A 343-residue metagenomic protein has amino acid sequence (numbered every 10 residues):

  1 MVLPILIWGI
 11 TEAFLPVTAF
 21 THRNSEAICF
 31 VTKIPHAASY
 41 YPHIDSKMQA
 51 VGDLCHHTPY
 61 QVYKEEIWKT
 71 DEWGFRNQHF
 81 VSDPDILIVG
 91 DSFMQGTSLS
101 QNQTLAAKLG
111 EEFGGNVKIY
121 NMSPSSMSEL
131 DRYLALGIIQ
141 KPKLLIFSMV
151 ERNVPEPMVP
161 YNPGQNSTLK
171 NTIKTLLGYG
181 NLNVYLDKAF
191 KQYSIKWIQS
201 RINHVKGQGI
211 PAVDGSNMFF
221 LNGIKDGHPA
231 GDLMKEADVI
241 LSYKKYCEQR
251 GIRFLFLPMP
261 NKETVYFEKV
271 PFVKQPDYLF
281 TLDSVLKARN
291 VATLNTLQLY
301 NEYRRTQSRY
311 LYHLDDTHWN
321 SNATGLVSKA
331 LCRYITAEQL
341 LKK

Functional and structural regions predicted by a protein language model:
M1-K343: Extracellular glycan-modifying ectodomains
